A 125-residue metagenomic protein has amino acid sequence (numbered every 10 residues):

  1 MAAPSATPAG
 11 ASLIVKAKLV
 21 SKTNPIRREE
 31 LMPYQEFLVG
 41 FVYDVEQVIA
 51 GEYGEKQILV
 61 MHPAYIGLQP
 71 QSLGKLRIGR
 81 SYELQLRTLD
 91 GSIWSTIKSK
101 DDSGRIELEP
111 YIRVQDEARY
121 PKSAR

Functional and structural regions predicted by a protein language model:
A2-A9: Boundary at the C-terminal end of the N-terminal hydrophobic targeting segment
G10-D44: Structural detector for short beta-strands of small beta-barrel domains
E36-R125: Disulfide-stabilized netrin-like
